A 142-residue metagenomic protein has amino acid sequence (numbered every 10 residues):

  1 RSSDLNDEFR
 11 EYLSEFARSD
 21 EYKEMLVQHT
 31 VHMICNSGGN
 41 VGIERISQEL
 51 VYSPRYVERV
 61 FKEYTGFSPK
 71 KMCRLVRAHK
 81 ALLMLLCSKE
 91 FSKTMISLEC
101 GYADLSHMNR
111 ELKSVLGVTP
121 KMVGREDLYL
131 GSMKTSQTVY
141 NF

Functional and structural regions predicted by a protein language model:
L13-L26, H32, S68-V76: Short, Lys/Arg-enriched anionic-surface-contact patches
L13-S19, V31-G42, L83-F91: Basic, amphipathic alpha-helical hairpins
E44-M72, S97-T119: Basic/polar phosphate-binding segments, predominantly the helix-turn-helix DNA-binding elements of transcriptional
A78-K80, I96: Basic, Lys/Arg-enriched C-terminal extension of HTH/homeodomain DNA-binding domains
L86, E111-F142: …primarily DNA-binding HTH/wHTH and HhH modules…
